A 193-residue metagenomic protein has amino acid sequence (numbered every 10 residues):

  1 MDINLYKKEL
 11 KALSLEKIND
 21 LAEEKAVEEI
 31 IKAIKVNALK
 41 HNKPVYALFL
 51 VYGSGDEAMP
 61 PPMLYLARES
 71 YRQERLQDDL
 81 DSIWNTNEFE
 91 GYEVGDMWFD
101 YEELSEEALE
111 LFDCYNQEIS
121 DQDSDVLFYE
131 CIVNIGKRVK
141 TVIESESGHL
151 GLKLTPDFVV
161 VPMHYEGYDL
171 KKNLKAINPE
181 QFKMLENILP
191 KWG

Functional and structural regions predicted by a protein language model:
M1-D20, K35-K40, G55-M59, S70 (+2 more regions): Acidic, proline/glycine-rich low-complexity IDRs
N4, K8-A12, A26, Q117 (+1 more regions): A generic structural signal for ordered alpha-helices
A22-P44: Short linear interaction motifs
V51-G53: Short, charge-rich amphipathic interface segments used for partner binding and complex assembly
P60-Y65: Charged, often glycine-rich, active-site loop that binds/positions anionic groups
E69-T141, S145-G148, L170: Polybasic, proline/glycine-rich intrinsically disordered low-complexity segments
